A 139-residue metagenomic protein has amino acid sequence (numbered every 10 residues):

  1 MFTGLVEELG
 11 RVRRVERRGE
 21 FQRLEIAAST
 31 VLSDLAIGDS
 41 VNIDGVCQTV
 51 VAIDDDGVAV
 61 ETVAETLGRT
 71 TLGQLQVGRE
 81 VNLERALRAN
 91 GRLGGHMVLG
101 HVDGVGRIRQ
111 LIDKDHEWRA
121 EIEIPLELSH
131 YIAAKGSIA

Functional and structural regions predicted by a protein language model:
M1-A139: Conserved loop->alpha-helix
